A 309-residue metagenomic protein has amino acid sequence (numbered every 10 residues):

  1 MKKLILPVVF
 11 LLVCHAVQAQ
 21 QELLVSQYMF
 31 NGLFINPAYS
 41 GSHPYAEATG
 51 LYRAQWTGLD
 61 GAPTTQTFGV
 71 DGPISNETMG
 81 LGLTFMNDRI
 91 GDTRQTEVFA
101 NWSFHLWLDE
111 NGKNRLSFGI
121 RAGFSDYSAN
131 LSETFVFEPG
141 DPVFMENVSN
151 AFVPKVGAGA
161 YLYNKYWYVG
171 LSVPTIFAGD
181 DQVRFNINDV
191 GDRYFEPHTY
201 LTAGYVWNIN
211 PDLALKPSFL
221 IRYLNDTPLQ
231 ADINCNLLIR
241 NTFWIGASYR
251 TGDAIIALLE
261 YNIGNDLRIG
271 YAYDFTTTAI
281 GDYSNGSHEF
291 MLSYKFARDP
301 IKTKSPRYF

Functional and structural regions predicted by a protein language model:
M1-L4, L108-E110: Positively charged n-region of N-terminal signal peptides that target proteins for export
L4-V13: Sec-dependent N-terminal signal peptides
V13-C14, L237: Proteins with a high burden of low-complexity, intrinsically disordered sequence enriched in S/T/G/P/A and R, requiring
H15-A19: Sec/Tat signal peptide C-region and signal peptidase I cleavage site
Q20-F309: Subset of outer-membrane beta-barrel
